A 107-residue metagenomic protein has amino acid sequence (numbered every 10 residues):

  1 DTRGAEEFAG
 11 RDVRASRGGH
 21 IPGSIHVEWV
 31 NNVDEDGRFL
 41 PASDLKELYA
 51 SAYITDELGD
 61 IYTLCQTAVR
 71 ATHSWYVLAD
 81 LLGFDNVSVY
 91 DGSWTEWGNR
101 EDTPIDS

Functional and structural regions predicted by a protein language model:
T2-S107: Rhodanese-like catalytic fold shared by cysteine-dependent sulfurtransferases and DSP/PTP-type phosphatases
